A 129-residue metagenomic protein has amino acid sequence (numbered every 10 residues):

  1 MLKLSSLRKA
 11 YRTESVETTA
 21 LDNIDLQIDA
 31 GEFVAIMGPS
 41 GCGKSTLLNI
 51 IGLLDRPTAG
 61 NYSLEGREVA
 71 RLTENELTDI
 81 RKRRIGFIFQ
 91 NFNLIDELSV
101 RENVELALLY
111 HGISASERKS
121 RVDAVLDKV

Functional and structural regions predicted by a protein language model:
M1-L4, A10-N23: A short, flexible loop at the N-terminus of ABC-type nucleotide-binding domains that lies
S15-T18, V69-G86: ABC ATPase NBD coupling module
M37-P39: The feature captures the beta-strand-to-loop junction immediately N-terminal to the Walker
G52: Helix-to-loop junction immediately C-terminal to a conserved catalytic motif
G60-R71: Conserved ABC transporter NBD signature motif
R67-E68, E105, L109, S116-V129: Conserved ABC ATPase "signature" region
D96-A107: Short coil-to-helix segment of the ABC ATPase nucleotide-binding domain corresponding to the Q-loop/switch region
